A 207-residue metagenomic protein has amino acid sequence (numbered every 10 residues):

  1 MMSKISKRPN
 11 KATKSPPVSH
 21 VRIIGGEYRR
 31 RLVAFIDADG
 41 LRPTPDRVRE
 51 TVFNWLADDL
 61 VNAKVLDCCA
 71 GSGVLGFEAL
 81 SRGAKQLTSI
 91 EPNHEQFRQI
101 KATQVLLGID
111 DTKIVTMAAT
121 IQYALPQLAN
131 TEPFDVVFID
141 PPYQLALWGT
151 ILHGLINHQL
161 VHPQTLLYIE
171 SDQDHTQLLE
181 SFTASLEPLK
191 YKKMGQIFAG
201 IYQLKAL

Functional and structural regions predicted by a protein language model:
M1-L207: Class I S-adenosyl-L-methionine-dependent methyltransferase catalytic core
